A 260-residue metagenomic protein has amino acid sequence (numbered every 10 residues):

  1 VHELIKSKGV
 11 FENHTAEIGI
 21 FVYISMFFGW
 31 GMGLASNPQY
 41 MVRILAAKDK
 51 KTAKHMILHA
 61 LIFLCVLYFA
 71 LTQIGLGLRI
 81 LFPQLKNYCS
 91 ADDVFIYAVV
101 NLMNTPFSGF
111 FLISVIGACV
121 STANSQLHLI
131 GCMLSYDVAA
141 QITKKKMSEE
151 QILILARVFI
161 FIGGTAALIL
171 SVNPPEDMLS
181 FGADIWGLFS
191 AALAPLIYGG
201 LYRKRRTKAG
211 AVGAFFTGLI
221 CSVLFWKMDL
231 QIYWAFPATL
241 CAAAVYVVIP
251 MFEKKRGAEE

Functional and structural regions predicted by a protein language model:
V1-E260: Membrane-embedded helix-loop-helix hairpins and adjacent transmembrane boundary segments in multi-pass transporters
